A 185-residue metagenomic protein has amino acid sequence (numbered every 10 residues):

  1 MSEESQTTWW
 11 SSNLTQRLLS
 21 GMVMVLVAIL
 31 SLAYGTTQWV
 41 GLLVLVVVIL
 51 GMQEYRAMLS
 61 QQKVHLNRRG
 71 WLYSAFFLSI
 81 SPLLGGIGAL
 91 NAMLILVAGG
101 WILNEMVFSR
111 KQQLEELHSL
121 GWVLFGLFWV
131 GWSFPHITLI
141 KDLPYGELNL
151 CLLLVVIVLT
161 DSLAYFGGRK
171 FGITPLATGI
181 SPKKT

Functional and structural regions predicted by a protein language model:
S2-T185: Membrane-embedded alpha-helical bundles of polytopic integral membrane proteins
